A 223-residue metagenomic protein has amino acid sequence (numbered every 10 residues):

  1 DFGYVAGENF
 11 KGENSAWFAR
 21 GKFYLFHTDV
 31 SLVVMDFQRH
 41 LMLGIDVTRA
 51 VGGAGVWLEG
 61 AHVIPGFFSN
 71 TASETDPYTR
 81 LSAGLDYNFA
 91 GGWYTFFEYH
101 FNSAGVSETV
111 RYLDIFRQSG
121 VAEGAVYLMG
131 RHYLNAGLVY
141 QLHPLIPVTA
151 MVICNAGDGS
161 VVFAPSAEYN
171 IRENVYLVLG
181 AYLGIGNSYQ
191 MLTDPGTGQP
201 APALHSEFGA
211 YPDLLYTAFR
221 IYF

Functional and structural regions predicted by a protein language model:
D1, L25-L32, G53-W57, G92-T95 (+2 more regions): Repeated loop/turn-to-beta-strand initiation elements of outer-membrane beta-barrel proteins
D1-L25, V33: Aromatic- and glycine-enriched pocket-lining scaffold segments that form the walls of small-molecule binding clefts
F2-A6, L32-D36, R49, L58-H62 (+4 more regions): Transmembrane beta-barrel strands of outer-membrane/channel proteins
A6-F10, H27-D29, Q38-M42, G55 (+5 more regions): Gram-negative outer-membrane beta-barrel proteins
E13-W17, Y24, R39-L43, T75-L81 (+3 more regions): Residues that define the transmembrane beta-barrel architecture of outer-membrane proteins
A19-F23, I45-R49, L58, A83-Y87 (+5 more regions): Residues on the lipid-exposed face of transmembrane beta-strands in outer-membrane beta-barrel proteins
D46, G55-Q141, V152, Q190-E207: Extracellular/periplasmic loop regions
Y169, V175, Q199-F223: Outer-membrane beta-barrel "beta-signal"
